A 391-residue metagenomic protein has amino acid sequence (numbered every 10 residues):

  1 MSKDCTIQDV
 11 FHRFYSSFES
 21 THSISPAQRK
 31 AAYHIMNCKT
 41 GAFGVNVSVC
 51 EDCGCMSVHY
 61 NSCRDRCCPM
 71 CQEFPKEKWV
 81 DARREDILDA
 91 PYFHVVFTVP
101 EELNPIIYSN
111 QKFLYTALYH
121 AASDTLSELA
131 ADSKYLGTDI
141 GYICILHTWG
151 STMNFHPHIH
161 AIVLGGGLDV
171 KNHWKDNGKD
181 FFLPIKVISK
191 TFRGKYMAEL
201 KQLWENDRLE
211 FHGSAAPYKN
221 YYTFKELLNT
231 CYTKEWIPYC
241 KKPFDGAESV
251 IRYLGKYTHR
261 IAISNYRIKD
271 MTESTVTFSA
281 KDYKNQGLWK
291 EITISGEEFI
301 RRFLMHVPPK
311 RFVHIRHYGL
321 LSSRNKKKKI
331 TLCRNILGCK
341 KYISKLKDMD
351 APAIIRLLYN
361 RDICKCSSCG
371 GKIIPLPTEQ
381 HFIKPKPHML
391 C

Functional and structural regions predicted by a protein language model:
M1-C391: Beta->alpha loop/short-helix hinge microenvironment recognizer with preference for catalytic Tyr/His contexts
